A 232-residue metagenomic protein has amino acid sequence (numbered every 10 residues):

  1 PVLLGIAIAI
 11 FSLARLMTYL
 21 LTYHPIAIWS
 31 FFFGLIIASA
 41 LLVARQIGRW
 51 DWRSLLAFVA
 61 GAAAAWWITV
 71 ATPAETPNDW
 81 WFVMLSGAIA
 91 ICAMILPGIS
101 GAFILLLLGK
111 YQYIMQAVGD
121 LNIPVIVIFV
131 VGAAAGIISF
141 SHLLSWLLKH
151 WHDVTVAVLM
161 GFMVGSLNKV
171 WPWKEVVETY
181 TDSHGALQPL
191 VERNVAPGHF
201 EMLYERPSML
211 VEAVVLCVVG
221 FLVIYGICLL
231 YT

Functional and structural regions predicted by a protein language model:
P1-A65, D120-V219: Selective hydrophobic functional segments
A40, W66-W67, A88-C92: Alpha-helical transmembrane segments of multipass membrane proteins
T69-A71, E75-D79, L85-I89: Active-site glycine-rich loop that binds ribose-phosphate moieties when present
E75-W80, M115-D120, R206: Helix-boundary and loop/linker segments of multi-pass membrane transporters
S86, A90-A93, G101-P124: Interfacial segments of multi-pass membrane proteins
G220-C228: Membrane-helix cytosolic exit motif
Y231-T232: Conserved small/polar residues in nucleotide/adenosyl-binding loops
